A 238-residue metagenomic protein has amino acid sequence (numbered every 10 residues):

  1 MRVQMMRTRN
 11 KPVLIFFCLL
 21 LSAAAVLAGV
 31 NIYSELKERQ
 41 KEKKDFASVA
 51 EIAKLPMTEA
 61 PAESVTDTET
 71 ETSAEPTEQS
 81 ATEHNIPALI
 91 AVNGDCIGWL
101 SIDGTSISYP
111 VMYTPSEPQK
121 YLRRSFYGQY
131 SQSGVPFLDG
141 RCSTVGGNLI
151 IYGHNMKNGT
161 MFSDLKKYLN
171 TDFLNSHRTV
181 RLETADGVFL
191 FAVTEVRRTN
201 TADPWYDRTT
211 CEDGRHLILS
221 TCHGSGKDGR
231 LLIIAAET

Functional and structural regions predicted by a protein language model:
Q4-L21: N-terminal Sec-pathway targeting helices
A24-T238: Solvent-exposed, non-transmembrane regions of membrane-associated and secreted proteins
